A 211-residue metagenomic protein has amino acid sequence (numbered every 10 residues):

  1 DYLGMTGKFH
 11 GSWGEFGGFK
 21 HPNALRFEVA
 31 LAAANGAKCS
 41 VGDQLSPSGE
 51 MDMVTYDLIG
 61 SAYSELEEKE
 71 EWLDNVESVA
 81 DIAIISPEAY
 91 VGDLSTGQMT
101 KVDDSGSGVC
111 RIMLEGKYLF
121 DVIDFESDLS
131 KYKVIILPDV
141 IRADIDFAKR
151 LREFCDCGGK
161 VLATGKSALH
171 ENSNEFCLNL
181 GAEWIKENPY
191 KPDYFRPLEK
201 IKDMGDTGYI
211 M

Functional and structural regions predicted by a protein language model:
D1-M211: Carbohydrate-binding surfaces of carbohydrate-active enzymes
